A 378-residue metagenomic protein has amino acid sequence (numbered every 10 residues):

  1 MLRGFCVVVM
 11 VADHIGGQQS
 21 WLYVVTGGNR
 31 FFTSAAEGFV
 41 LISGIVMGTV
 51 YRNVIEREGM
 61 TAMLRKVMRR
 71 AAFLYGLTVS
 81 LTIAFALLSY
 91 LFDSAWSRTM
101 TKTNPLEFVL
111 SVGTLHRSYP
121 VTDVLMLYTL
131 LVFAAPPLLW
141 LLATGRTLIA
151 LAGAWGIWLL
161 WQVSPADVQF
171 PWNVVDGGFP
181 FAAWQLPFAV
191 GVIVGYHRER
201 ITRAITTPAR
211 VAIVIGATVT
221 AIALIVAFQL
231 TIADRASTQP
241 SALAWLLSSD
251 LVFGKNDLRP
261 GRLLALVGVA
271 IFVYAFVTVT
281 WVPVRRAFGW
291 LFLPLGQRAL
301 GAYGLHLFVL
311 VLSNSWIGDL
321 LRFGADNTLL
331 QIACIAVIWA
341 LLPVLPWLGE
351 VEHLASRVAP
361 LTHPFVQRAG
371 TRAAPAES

Functional and structural regions predicted by a protein language model:
M1-S378: Alpha-helical transmembrane segments and their immediate juxtamembrane cytosolic regions
